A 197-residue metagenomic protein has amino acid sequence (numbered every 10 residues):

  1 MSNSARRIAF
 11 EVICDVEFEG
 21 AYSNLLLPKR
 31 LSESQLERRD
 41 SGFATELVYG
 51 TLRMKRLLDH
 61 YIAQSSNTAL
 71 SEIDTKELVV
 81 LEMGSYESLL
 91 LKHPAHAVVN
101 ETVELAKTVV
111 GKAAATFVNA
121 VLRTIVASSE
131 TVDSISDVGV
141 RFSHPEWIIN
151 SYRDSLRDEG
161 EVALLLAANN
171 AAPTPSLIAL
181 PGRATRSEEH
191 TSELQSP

Functional and structural regions predicted by a protein language model:
M1-E188, S192: Class I Rossmann-like S-adenosyl-L-methionine
E193-P197: Short "domain-exit" segments at the C-terminal end of structured domains
